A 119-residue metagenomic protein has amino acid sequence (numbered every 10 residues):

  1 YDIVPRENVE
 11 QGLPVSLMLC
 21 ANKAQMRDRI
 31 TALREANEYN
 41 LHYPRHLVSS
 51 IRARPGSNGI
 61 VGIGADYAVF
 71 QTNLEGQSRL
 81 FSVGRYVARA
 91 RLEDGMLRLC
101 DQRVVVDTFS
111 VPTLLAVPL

Functional and structural regions predicted by a protein language model:
Y1-D66: A solvent-exposed, acidic/Ser-Thr-rich amphipathic alpha-helical stretch
R52-L119: A beta-strand edge to alpha-helix "cap/lid" segment located at domain peripheries
